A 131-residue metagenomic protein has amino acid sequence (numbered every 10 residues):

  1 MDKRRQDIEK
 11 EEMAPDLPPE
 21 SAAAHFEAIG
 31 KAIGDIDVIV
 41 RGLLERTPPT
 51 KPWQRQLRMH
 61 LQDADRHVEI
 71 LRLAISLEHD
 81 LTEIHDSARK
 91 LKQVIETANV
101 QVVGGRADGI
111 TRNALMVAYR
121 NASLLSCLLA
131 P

Functional and structural regions predicted by a protein language model:
M1-I29: Leu/Val/Ala/Ile-rich N-terminal alpha-helices, chiefly Sec-type signal peptides and the beginnings
K3, K10, K31, K51 (+1 more regions): Context-gated lysine
Q6, Q54-Q56, Q62, Q93 (+1 more regions): Residue-identity detector for glutamine
P18-L71: Alpha-helical segments in soluble extracytoplasmic regions
I33-I36, L61-A64, V68, A88-L91 (+3 more regions): Alpha-helical transition-metal enzyme core signature, strongest for iron centers
R46-K51, H67-H85, V102-T111: Short, solvent-exposed, charged loop/turn and helix-capping segments that join or cap alpha-helices on peripheral
Q54-H60, T82-K90, I110-A114: Short, well-ordered alpha-helical segments that carry or flank key catalytic/ligand-binding motifs at enzyme/regulatory
K90-P131: Amphipathic alpha-helical binding modules
